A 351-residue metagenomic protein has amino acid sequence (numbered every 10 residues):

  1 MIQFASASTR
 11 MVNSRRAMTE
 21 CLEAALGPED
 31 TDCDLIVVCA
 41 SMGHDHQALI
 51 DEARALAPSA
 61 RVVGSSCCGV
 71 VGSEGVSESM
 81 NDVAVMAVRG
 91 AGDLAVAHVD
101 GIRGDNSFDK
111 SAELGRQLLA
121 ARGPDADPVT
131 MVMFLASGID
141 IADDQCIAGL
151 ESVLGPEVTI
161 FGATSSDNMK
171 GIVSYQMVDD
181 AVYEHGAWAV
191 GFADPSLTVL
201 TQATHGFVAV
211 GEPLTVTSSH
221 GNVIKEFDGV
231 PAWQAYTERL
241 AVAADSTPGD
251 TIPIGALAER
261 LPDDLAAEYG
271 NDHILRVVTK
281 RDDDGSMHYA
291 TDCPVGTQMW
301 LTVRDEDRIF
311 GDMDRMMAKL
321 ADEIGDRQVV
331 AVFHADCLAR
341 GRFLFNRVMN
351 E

Functional and structural regions predicted by a protein language model:
M1-L56, A60-R61, S65-V70, E74-F345 (+1 more regions): Small-residue-enriched flexible segments
